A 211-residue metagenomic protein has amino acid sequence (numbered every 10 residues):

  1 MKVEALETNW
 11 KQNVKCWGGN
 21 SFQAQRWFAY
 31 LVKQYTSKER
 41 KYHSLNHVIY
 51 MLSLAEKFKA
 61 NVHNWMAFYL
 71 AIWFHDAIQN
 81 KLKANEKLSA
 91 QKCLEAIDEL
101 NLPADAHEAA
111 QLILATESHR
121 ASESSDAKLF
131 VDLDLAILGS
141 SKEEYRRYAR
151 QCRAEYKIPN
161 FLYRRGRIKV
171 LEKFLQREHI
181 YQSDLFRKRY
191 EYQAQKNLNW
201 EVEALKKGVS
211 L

Functional and structural regions predicted by a protein language model:
M1-V14, T36-H43, L54-N64, N101 (+1 more regions): Divalent metal-dependent phosphate-bond-processing catalytic cores, especially two-metal-ion Mg2+/Mn2+ enzymes that act
E7, K11, Q25-A29, L52 (+4 more regions): An amphipathic alpha-helix signature
A24-V32, L45, I49, Y69 (+1 more regions): Short, well-structured alpha-helical segments
K33, S37, A71-F74: Non-membrane alpha-helical segments in proteins
S37-H47, I78-Q91: Active-site metal-coordination segments of metallo-dependent hydrolases
M51, W65-N80, S89, L112-E117: His-Asp-centered metal-binding catalytic motifs of divalent-metal-dependent phosphohydrolases/nucleases
V62-I72, D105-L112, D126-L129: Alpha-helical scaffolds flanking conserved acidic
S89-S122: Histidine- and acidic-residue-rich, metal-dependent catalytic cores
